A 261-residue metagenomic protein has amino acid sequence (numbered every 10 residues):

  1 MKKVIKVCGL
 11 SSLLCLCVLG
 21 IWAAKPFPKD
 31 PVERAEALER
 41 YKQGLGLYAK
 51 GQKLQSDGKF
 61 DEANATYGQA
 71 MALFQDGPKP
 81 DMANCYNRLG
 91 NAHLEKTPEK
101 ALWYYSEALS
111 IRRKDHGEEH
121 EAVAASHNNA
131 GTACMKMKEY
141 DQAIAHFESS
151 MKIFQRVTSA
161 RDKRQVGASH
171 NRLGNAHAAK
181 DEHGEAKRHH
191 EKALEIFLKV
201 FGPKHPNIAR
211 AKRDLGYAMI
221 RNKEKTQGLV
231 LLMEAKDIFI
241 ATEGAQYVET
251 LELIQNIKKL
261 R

Functional and structural regions predicted by a protein language model:
M1-S12: Bacterial N-terminal signal peptides that target proteins for export
I21-G58: N-terminal leader/linker segments that initiate helical-solenoid repeat arrays
A37, Q75-P78, K114-E118, R156-R161 (+2 more regions): Short coil/turn linkers that connect adjacent helices within long alpha-helical scaffolds, especially alpha-solenoid
Y41-S56, G68, P80-E95, Y105-S106 (+5 more regions): Conserved alpha-helical positions within TPR/SEL1-like repeat arrays
F60, P98-E99, Y140, H183 (+1 more regions): TPR-repeat structural position
T226-E243: TPR/TPR-like (Sel1-like) alpha-helical repeat modules
